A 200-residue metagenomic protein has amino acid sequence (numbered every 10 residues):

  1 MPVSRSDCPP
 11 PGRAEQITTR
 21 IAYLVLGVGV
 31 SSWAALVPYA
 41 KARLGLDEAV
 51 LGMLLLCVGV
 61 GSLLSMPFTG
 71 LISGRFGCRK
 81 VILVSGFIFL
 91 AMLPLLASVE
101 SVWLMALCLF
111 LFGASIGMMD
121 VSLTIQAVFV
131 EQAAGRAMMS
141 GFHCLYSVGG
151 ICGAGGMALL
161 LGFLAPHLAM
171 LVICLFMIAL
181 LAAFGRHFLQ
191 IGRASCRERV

Functional and structural regions predicted by a protein language model:
P9-A42, F110-L111: Pair of pore-lining "gating" transmembrane helices in MFS-fold secondary transporters
L24, M92, W103-M119: Hydrophobic core of transmembrane alpha-helices in multi-pass small-molecule transporters, especially MFS/SLC-type
V37, L46-L55, M139: Juxtamembrane helix-start elements in MFS-like secondary transporters
G59-V60, S147-C152: Short hydrophobic/small-residue motifs within alpha-helical transmembrane segments of multi-pass transporter-like
L64-W103: Conserved MFS/SLC helix-loop-helix module at the cytosolic interface between two early adjacent transmembrane helices
L109-C144: Cytoplasmic helix-loop-helix junction between adjacent transmembrane helices in 12-TM secondary transporters
L168-R186: Symmetry-related core transmembrane helices of the 12-TM Major Facilitator Superfamily/SLC fold
